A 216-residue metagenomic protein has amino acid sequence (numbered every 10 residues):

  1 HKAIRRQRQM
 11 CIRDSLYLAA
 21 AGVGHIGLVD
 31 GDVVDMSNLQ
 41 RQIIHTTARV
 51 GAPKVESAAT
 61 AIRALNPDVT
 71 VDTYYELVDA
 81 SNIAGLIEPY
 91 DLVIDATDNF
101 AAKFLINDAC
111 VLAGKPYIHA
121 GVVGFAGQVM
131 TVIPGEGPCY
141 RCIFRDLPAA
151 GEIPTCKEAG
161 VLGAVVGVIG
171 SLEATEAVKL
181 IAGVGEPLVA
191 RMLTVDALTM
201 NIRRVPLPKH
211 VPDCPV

Functional and structural regions predicted by a protein language model:
H1-I12: Single conserved hydrophobic/aromatic residue that forms the stacking wall/gate of nucleotide- or nucleobase-binding
I12-L16, N107: Generic hydrophobic/aromatic pocket-lining and core-packing "Φ" positions
S15, A19-A20, I44: Gly/Ala-rich phosphate-binding loop of Rossmann-like dinucleotide-binding domains, activating on the conserved
V23-N66: Glycine-rich phosphate-binding loop and adjoining beta1-alpha1-beta2 segment of Rossmann-like nucleotide-binding folds
G24-I26, T70, R191: Residues at the starts of beta-strands that form the adenosine-phosphate
G51-F104: A structured beta-alpha segment of the ubiquitous adenosine-cofactor-binding alpha/beta core
N82-L92, A96-V216: Glycine-rich phosphate/adenylate-binding loop
